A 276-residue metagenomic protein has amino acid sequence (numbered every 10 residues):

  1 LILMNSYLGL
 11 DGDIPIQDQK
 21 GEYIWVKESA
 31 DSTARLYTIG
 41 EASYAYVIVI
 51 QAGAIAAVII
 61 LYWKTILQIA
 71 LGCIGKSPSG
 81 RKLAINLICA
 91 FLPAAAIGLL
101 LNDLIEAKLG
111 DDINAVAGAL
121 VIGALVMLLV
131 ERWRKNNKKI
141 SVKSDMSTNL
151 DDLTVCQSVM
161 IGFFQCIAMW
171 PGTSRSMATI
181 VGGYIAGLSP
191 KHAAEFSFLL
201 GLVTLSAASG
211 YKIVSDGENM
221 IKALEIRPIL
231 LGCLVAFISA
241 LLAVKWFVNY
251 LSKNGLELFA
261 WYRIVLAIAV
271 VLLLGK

Functional and structural regions predicted by a protein language model:
L1-K276: Multi-pass membrane proteins that catalyze or facilitate reactions on polyprenyl-/lipid-phosphate substrates and their
